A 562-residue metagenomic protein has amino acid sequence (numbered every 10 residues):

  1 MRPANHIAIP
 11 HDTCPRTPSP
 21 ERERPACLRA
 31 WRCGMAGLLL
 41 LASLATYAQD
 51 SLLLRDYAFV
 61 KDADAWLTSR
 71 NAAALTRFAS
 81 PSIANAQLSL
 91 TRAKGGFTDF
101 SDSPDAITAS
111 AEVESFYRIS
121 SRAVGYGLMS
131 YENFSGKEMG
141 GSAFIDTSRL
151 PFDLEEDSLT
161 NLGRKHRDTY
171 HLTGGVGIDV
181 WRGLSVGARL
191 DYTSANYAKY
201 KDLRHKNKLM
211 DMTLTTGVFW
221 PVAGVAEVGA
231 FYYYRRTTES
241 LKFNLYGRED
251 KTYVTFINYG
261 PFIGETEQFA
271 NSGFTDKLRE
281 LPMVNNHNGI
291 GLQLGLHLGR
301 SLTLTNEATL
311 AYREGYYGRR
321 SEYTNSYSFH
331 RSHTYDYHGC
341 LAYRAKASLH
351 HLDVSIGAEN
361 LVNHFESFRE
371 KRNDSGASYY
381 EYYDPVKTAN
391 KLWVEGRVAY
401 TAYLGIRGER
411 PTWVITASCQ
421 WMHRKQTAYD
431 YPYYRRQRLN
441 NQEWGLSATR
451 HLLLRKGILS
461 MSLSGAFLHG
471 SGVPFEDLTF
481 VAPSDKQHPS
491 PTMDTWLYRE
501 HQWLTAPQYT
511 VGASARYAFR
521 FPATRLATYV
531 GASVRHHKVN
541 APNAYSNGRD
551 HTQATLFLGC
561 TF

Functional and structural regions predicted by a protein language model:
Y47-G140: N-terminal, post-signal peptide beta-strand-biased segments of exported outer-membrane/organellar beta-barrel and other
S51-L53, G224, D550-F562: Outer-membrane beta-barrel "beta-signal"
S80-A86, S121-G127, R182-V186, G224-V228 (+7 more regions): Outer-envelope beta-barrel architecture signal
A84-R92, G127-N133, A188-S194, A230-R236 (+9 more regions): Transmembrane beta-barrel strands of outer-membrane/channel proteins
G96-D102, E138-F144, A198-H205, L241-G247 (+5 more regions): Outer-membrane beta-barrel translocator domains and adjoining extracellular loop/strand segments of Gram-negative
D105-A111, H166-L172, K206-L214, V284-I290 (+7 more regions): Residues that define the transmembrane beta-barrel architecture of outer-membrane proteins
A111-Y117, L172-I178, L214-W220, I290-L296 (+9 more regions): Residues on the lipid-exposed face of transmembrane beta-strands in outer-membrane beta-barrel proteins
E265-I415: Long, internal scaffold/assembly segments composed of regular secondary structure
